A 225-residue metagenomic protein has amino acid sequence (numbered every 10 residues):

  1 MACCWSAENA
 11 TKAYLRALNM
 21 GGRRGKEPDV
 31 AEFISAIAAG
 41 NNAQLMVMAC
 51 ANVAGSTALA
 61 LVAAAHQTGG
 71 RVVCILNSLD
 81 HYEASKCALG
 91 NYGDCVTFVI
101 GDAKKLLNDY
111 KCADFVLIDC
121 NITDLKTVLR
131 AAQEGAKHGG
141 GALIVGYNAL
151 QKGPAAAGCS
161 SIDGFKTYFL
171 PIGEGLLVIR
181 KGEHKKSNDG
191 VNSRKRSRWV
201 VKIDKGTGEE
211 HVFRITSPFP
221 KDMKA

Functional and structural regions predicted by a protein language model:
M1-N41: S-adenosyl-L-methionine
A38-A54: Conserved class I S-adenosyl-L-methionine
V53-G69: Conserved SAM-binding loop of SAM-dependent methyltransferases across substrates and taxa, primarily the Class I
L61, A84-Y92, A155-S161: Short, aromatic/basic amphipathic alpha-helical patches
T68-N77: Conserved SAM-binding motif I beta-strand of class I
N77-C112, T123: S-adenosyl-L-methionine
K111-C120, L143: Short SAM/SAH-binding signature in class I
I122-A225: C-terminal substrate-binding/active-site "lid" region of AdoMet-derived donor-dependent transferases
